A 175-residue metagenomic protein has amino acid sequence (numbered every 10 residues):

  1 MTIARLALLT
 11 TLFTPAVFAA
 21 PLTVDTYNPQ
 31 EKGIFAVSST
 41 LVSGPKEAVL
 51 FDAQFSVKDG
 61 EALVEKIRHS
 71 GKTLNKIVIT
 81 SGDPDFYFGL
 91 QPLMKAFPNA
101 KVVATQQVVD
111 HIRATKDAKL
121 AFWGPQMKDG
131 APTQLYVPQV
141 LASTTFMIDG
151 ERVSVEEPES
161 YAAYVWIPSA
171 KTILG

Functional and structural regions predicted by a protein language model:
M1-F18: Gram-negative bacterial Sec-dependent N-terminal signal peptides
A20-H69, A163-G175: Conserved beta-strand hairpin/beta-sheet module of binuclear metal-dependent hydrolase folds, prominently
L22, V37, K72, I79 (+4 more regions): Extracytoplasmic
F35-A36, V57-D59, G82-Y87, V109-I112 (+1 more regions): Active-site environment of divalent metal-dependent phosphoester hydrolases
V49-D52, N75-T80, S154-V155: Short catalytic-loop micro-motif centered on adjacent basic/acidic residues
K58-A104: Active-site metal-binding motif and surrounding structural segment of the metallo-beta-lactamase
A96-A121: Binuclear metal-dependent hydrolase catalytic cores
R113-A162, I167-S169: Metallo-beta-lactamase
